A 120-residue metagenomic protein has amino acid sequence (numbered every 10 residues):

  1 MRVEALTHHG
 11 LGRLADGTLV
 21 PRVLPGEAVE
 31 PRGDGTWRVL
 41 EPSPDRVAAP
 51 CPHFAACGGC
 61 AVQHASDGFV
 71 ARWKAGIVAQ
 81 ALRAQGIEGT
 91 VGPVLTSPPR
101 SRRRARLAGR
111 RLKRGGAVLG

Functional and structural regions predicted by a protein language model:
M1-G120: Non-catalytic accessory regions of SAM-dependent methyltransferases
